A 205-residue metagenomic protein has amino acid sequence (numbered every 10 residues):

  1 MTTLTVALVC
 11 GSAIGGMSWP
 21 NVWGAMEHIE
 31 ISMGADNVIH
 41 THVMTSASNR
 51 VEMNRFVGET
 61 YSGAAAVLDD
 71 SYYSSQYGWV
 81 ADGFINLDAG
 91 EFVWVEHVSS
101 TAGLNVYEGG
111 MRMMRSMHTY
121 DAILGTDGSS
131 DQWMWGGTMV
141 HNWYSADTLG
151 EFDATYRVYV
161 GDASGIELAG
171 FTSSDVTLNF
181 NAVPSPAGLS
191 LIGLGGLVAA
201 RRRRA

Functional and structural regions predicted by a protein language model:
M1-G16, G196: Sec-dependent, cleavable N-terminal signal peptides
M1-T3, A200-A205: Positively charged n-region of N-terminal signal peptides that target proteins for export
C10, S173-S174, S190: Short linear Ser/Thr-Pro motifs
G16-H141, V160-A182: Contiguous segments within soluble domain cores/interaction surfaces
W135, D147-L149, P184: Surface-exposed coil/turn segments at beta-strand junctions on protein surfaces, enriched
V140, T148-F152, Y156: Short tyrosine-centred short linear motifs in exposed loops/low-complexity segments
Y144: Hydrophobic/aromatic beta-strand elements that line small-molecule binding cavities or substrate pockets in beta-rich
P184-R201: A short, hydrophobic C-terminal helix/tail in secreted or cell-surface proteins
